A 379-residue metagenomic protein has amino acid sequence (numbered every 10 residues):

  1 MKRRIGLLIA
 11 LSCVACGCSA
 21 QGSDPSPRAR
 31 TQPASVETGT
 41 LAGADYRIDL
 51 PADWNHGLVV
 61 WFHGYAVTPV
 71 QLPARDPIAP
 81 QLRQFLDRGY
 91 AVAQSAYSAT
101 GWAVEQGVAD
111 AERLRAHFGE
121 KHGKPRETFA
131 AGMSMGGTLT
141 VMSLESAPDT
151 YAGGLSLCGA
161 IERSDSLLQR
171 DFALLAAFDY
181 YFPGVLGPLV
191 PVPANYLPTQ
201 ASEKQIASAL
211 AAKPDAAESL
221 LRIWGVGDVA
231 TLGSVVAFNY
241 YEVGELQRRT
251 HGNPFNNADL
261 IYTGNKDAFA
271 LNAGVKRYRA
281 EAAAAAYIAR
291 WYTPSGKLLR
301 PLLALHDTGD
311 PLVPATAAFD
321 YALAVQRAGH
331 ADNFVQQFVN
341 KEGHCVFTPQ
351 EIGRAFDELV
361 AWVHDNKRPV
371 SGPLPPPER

Functional and structural regions predicted by a protein language model:
D24-W54, G274-R277: N-terminal cap/lid segment of alpha/beta-hydrolase-fold proteins
D53-W54, R113-S134, T150: Gly/Ser-rich "nucleophile elbow"/oxyanion-hole loop immediately N-terminal to the catalytic nucleophile in hydrolases
H56-Y65: Short beta-strand element of the alpha/beta-hydrolase
E127-F182: Primarily recognizes the serine-hydrolase "nucleophile elbow" in alpha/beta-hydrolase and SGNH/GDSL folds
A160-T293: Accessory cap/linker subdomain of secreted extracellular hydrolases
A304-H306: Short beta-strand/loop motif that positions the catalytic acidic residue of the alpha/beta-hydrolase fold
P311-A317: Conserved alpha/beta-hydrolase "acid-adjacent" motif
N333-T348, V360: Histidine-bearing beta->alpha loop at or near hydrolase active sites
